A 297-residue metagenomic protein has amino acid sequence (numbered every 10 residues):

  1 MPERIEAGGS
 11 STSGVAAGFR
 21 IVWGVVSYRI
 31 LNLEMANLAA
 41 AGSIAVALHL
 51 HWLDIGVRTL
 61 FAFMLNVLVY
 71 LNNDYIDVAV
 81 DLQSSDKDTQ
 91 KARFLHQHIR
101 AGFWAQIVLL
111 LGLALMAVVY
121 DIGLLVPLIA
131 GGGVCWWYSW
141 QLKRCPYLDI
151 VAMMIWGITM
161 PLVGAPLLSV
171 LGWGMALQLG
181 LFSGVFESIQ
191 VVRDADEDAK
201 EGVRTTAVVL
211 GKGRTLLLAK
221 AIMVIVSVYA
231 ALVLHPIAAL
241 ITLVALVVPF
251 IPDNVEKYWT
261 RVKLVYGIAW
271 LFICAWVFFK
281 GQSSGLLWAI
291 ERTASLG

Functional and structural regions predicted by a protein language model:
M1-G297: Multi-pass alpha-helical membrane architecture of UbiA-family and related isoprenoid/lipid prenyltransferases
